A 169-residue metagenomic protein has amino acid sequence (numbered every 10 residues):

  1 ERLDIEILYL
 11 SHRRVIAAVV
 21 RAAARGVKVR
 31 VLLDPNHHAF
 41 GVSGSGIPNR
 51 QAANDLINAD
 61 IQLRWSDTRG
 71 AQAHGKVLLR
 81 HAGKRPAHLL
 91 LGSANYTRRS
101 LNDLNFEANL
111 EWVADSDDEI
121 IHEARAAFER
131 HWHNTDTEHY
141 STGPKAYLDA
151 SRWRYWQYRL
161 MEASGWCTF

Functional and structural regions predicted by a protein language model:
R2, H12-F169: PLD/PLD-like phosphodiesterase catalytic module centered on the HKD motif
